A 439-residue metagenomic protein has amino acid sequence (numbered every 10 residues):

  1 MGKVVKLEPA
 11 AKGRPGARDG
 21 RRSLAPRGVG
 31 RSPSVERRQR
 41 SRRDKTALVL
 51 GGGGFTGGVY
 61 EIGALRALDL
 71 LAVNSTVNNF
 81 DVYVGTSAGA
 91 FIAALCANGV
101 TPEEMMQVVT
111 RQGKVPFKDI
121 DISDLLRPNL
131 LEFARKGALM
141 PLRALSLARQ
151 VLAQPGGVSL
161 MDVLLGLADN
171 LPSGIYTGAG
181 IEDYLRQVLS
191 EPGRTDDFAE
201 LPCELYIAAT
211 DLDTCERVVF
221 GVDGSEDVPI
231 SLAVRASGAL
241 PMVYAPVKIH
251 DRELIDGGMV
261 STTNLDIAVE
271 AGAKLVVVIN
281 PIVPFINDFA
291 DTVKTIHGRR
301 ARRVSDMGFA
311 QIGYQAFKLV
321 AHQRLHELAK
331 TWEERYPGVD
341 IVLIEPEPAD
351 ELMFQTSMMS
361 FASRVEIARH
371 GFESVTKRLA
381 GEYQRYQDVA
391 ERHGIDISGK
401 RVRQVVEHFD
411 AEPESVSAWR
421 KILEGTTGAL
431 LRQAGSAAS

Functional and structural regions predicted by a protein language model:
G2-T86, A94-S439: Patatin-like phospholipase
